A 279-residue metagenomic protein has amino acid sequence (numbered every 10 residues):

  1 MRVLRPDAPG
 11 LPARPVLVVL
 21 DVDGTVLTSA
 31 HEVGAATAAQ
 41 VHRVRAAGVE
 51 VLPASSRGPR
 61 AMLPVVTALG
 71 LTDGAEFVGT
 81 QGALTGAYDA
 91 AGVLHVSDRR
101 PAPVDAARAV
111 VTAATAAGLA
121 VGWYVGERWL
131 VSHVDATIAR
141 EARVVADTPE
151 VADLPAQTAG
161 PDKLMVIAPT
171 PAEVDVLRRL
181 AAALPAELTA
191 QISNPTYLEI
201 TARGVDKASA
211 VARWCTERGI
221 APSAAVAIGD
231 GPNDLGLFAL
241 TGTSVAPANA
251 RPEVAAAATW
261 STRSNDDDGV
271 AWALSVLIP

Functional and structural regions predicted by a protein language model:
A8-L17, G34, I200-P279: Mg2+-dependent phosphoryl-transfer enzymes with acidic/Ser/Thr/Gly-rich catalytic loops
A35-I138: Active-site phosphate-binding/coordination module
T37, M62-V66, V176, L180 (+3 more regions): Hydrophobic packing residues within well-ordered alpha-helices of enzyme cores
V44, S55, Q81, L164 (+3 more regions): Residue-level signal for inorganic ion chemistry
G48-L52, D73-A75, K163, S223-A225 (+1 more regions): Short active-site oxyanion
L71-D73, Q81, L184-A186, L240-T241 (+1 more regions): Short, structured coil segments at secondary-structure junctions
A113, A117-A120, Y124-I228, P232 (+1 more regions): Conserved acidic, metal-coordinating active-site core of Asp-based, Mg2+-dependent phosphoryl-transfer enzymes
